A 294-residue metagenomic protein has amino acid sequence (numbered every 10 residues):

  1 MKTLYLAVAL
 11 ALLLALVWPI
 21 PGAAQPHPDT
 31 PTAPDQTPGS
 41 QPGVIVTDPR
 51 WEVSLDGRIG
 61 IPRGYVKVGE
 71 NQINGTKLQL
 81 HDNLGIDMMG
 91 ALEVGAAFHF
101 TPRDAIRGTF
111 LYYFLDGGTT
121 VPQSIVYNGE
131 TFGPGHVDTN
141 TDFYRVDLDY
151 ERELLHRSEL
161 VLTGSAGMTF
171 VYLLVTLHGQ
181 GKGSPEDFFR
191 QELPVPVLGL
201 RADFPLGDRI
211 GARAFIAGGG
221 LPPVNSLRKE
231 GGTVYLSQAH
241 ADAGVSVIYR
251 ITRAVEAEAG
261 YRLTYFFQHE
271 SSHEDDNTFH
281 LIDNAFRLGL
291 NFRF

Functional and structural regions predicted by a protein language model:
A7-V17: Bacterial N-terminal signal peptides
A24-Y112, N291-F294: Short glycine/proline- and aromatic-enriched beta-strand/turn motifs that initiate or cap beta-hairpins
W51-V53, L80, G90-V94, Y144-L148 (+3 more regions): Hydrophobic, lipid-facing positions within transmembrane beta-strands of outer-membrane proteins
L55-I61, G108-Y112, G164-F170, A202 (+3 more regions): Transmembrane beta-barrel strands of outer-membrane/channel proteins
I59, F98-F100, R152-L154, A202-F204 (+2 more regions): Residue-level signature of outer-membrane beta-barrel architecture
R63-M89, Y112-Y144, F170-L193, L221-Q238 (+2 more regions): Extracellular/periplasm-exposed beta-strand and loop segments of Gram-negative cell-envelope proteins, dominated by
R103-I106, S158-L160, D208-A212, Y249-A257: Repeated loop/turn-to-beta-strand initiation elements of outer-membrane beta-barrel proteins
Y249, L281-F294: Outer-membrane beta-barrel "beta-signal"
